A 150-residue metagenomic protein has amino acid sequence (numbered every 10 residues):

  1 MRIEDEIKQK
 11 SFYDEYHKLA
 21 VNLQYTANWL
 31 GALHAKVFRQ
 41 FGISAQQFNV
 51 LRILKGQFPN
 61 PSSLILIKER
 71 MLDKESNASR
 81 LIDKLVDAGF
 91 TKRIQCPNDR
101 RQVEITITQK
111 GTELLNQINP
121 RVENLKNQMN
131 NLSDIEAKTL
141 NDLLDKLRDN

Functional and structural regions predicted by a protein language model:
M1-F41: N-terminal leader segment of winged-helix/HTH proteins
M1-S11, I135-N150: C-terminal regulatory/oligomerization modules of transcriptional regulators
D5, D83-K138: Charged, amphipathic alpha-helical coiled-coil/dimerization segments
N22, N49-I53, E113, T139: Pre-recognition alpha-helix immediately N-terminal to the DNA-recognition helix within helix-turn-helix or winged-helix
Q24, R52-P59, N119, D145: Short, locally clustered residues in the helix-turn-helix/winged-helix DNA-binding domain
A32-K74: N-terminal helix-turn-helix DNA-binding core of bacterial DNA-binding proteins
L64, I82-D83: Short, hydrophobic-biased segments on the C-terminal half of alpha helices that form "recognition helices"
